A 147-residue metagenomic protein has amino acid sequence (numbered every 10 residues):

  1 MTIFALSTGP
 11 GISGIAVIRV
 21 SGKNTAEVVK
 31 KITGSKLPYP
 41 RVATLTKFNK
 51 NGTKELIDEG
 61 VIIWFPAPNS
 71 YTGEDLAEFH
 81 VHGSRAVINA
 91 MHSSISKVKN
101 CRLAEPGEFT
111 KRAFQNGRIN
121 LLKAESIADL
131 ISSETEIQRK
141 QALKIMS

Functional and structural regions predicted by a protein language model:
M1-K140, K144-S147: A glycine-rich (often HGG/GG-containing) alpha/beta subdomain
